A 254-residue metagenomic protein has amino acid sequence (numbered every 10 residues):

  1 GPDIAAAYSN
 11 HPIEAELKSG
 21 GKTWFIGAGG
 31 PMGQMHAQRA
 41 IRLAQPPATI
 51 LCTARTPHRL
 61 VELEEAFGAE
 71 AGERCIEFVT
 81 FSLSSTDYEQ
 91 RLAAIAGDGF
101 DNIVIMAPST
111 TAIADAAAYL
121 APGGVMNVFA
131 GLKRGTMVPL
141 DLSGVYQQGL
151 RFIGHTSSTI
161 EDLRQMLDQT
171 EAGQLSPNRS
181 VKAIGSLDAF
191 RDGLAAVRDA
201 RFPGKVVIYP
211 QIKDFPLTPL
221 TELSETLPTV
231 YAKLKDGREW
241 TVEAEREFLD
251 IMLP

Functional and structural regions predicted by a protein language model:
G1-D3, Y8-E14, E65, S85-A93 (+4 more regions): C-terminal hydrophobic helical "lid"/dimerization subdomain of Rossmann-like NAD(P)H-dependent oxidoreductases
S19-A28, A37-A112, E161, D168: Adenosine-nucleotide cofactor-binding segment
P31-M32: Hydrophobic/small residue at the entry helix of a nucleotide-binding pocket
A44-Q45, A118-A121, S143-Q147: Short, conserved loop/helix-junction motifs that constitute active-site signature segments in enzyme catalytic cores
P57-L63, R134-V138, F215-L217: Short, charged/polar "capping" segments at the starts of alpha-helices and the immediately preceding loops
N102-A107, A118-M137, R151-I153: ADP-ribose/adenylate-binding Rossmann-like module
A114, A130-G149, L163-Q165: Rossmann-fold NAD(P)-binding glycine/threonine-rich loop
Q147-G154, P177-N178: Short beta-alpha connecting loops at secondary-structure transitions that line or flank enzyme active sites
